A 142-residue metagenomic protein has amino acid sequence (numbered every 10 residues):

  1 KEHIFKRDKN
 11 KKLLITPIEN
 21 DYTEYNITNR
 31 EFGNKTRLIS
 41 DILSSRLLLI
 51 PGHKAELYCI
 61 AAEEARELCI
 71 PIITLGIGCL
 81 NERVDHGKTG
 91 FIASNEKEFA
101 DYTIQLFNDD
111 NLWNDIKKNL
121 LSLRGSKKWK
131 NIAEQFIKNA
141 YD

Functional and structural regions predicted by a protein language model:
K1-N29: Conserved catalytic-core segment of nucleotide-activated headgroup transferases in glycan assembly
K35-I39, L80, F99: Acidic, amphipathic alpha-helical patches
I39, A62-E67, N81-E82: Short alpha-helical segment that forms part of, or immediately flanks, the ligand-binding pocket in carbohydrate-active
S40-L57: Acidic donor-binding loop of glycosyltransferase active sites
E56-C59, R66, G76: Short glycine/acidic-rich beta->alpha loop that forms part of the nucleotide-sugar donor binding site in diverse
P71-T74: Short hydrophobic beta-strand element within catalytic cores of glycosyltransferases and related nucleotide-activated
I77-G87, F91-I92: Short acidic/histidine- and often glycine-rich active-site loop of Leloir-type glycosyltransferases that engages
S94, D110-D142: A charged, aromatic-enriched C-terminal amphipathic alpha-helix characteristic of glycosyltransferases across folds
